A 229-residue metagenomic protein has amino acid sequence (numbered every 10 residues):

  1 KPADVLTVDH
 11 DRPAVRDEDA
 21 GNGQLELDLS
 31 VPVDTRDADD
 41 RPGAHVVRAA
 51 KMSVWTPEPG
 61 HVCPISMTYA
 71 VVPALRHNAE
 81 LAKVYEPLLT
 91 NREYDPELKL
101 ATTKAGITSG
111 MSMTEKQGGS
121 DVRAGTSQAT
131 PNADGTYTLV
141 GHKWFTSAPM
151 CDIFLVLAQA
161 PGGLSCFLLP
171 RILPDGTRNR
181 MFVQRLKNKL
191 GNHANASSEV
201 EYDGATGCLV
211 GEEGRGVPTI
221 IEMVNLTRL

Functional and structural regions predicted by a protein language model:
T7-D9, A20, P32: Intrinsic low-complexity, disordered N-terminal segments enriched in polar/charged/small residues
R12-D17, G21-E26: Phosphate-interacting basic helix/loop segments used at nucleotide- and nucleic-acid interfaces
D28-T35: Short, intrinsically disordered low-complexity segments enriched in Ser/Thr with adjacent Pro
R36-P73, H77, L81-N91: Structured, charged N-terminal subsegments at the starts of enzyme catalytic cores and at intra-chain domain/subunit
A79-S127, P131-G135: Internal maturation/activation junctions in enzymes
Q117-S120, F145-S147, Q159, K189-N195: Short Gly/Pro-enriched turn/cap motifs at secondary-structure boundaries
T136, V140-R180: A short core secondary-structure module
D175-R180, Q184, E199-T227: A glycine-rich, basic-preceded beta-loop-alpha segment at the flavin cofactor/substrate interface of flavin-utilizing
